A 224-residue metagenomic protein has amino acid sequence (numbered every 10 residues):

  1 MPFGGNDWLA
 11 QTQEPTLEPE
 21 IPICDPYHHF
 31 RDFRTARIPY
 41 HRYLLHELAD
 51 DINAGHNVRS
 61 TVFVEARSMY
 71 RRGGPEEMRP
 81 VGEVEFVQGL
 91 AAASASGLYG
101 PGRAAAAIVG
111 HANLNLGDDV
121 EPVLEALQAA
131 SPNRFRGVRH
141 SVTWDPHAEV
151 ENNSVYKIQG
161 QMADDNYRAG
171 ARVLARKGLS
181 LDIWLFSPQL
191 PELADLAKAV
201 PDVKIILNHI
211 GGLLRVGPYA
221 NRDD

Functional and structural regions predicted by a protein language model:
M1-G100: An N-terminally biased module of ancient metal coordination in phosphate/nucleic-acid-related enzymes
I23-H28, R59-V64, A106-G110, R136-H140 (+2 more regions): Hydrophobic faces of well-ordered beta-strands that scaffold small-molecule active sites in alpha/beta enzyme cores
R34, K157-D224: Catalytic pocket-lining loop regions of alpha/beta-barrel enzymes, especially the amidohydrolase/enolase/GH5 lineages
R34, M69-G73, P146-V150, L214-Y219: A short acidic, helix-capping loop that chelates divalent metal ions and anchors anionic groups
R37-H41, Y70, E77-P80, N113-V120 (+3 more regions): Acidic-and-aromatic substrate-binding clefts and catalytic sites of carbohydrate-active enzymes
A49-N57, T61, F86-R103, V123-V138 (+3 more regions): Acidic (Asp/Glu)-rich catalytic clusters
G74, H140-M162: Glycine-rich phosphate-binding "P-loop"
G102-L116: Short, glycine/charge-rich beta-strand/loop segments that flank catalytic centers and engage negatively charged groups
